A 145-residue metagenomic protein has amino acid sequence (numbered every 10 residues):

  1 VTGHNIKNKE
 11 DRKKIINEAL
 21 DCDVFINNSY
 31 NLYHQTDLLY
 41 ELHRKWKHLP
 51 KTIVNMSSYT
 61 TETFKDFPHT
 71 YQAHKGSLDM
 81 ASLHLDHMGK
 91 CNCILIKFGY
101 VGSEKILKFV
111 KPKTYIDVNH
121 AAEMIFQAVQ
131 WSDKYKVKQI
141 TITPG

Functional and structural regions predicted by a protein language model:
V1-K7, L78, L95-K97: Short, hydrophobic beta-strand segments that form beta-sheet elements in well-ordered domains
V1-N17, Y30-Y40: Adenosine-cofactor binding site in Rossmann-like domains, unifying the SAM/SAH pocket of S-adenosylmethionine-dependent
A19-L20, Y71: A short, aliphatic-rich alpha-helical micro-motif
D21-C22, P50: Local beta-strand N-terminus motif with an aromatic residue
I26-N28: Short, well-ordered coil/turn residues at beta-beta hairpins and beta-strand->alpha-helix junctions within
Y30, H34, R44-H87, G99-E104: Catalytic loop of short-chain dehydrogenase/reductase
M88-V101, K134-T141: Conserved Rossmann-fold SDR core element
V110-G145: C-terminal helical subdomain
